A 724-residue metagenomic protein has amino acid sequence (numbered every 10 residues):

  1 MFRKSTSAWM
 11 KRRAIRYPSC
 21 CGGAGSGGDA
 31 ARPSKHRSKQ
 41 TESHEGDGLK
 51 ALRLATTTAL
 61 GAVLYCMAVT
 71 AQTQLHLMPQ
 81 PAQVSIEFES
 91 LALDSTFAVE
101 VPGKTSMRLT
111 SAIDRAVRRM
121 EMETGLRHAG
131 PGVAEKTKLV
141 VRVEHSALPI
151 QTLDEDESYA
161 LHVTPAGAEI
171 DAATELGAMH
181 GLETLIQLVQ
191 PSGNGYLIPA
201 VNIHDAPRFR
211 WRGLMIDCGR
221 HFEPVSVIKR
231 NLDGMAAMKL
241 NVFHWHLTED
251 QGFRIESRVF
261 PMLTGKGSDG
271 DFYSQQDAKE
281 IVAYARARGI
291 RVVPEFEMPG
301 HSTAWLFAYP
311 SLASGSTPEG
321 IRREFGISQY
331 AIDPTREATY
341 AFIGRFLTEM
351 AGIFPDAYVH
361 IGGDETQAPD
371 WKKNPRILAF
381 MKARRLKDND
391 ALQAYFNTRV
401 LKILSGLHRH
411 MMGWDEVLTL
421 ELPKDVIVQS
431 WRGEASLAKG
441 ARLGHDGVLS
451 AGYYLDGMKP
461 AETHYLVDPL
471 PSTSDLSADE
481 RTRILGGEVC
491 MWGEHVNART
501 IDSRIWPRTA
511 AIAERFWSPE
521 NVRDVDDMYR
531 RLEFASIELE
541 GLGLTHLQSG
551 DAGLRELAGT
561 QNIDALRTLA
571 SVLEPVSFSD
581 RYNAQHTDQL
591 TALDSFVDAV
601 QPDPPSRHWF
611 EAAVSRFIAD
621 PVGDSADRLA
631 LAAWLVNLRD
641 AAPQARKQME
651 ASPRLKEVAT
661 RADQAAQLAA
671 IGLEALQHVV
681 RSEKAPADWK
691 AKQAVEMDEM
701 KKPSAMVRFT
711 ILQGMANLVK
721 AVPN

Functional and structural regions predicted by a protein language model:
M1-H44, G48: C-terminal hydrophobic helical "lid"/dimerization subdomain of Rossmann-like NAD(P)H-dependent oxidoreductases
G28, M107-L109, F222-P224, D250-R254 (+7 more regions): Flexible loop/turn segments at secondary-structure boundaries
D47-A59: Bacterial N-terminal signal peptides that target proteins for export
C66-A68: N-terminal signal peptide c-region/cleavage motif recognized by signal peptidases
Q72-F209, F516-P519, R523-V525, R530-L542: Contiguous, structured surface segment used for ligand recognition
L77-Q80, S85-E87, A92-S95, T110 (+5 more regions): Substrate-binding groove of N-acetylhexosamine-processing glycoside hydrolases
I150-Y358, N374, R399, I403 (+2 more regions): Feature activates predominantly on carbohydrate-active enzymes
G362-L386: N-terminal leader/propeptide and maturation segments of large enzyme subunits in energy/redox metabolism and hydrolases
